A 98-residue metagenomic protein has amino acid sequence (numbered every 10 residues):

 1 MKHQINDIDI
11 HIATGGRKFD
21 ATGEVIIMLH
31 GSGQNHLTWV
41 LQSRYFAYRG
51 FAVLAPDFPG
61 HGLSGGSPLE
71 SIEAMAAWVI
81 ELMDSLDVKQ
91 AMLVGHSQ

Functional and structural regions predicted by a protein language model:
M1, R44, E81: Surface-exposed charge patches
M1-D9: N-terminal cap/lid segment of alpha/beta-hydrolase-fold proteins
K2, F19-A21, D87: Residue-level detector of alpha-helix boundary/anchor positions
Q4, H30, G95: Small/polar loops that bind or transfer phosphate-bearing groups
Q4, Q42-F46, P68: Short acidic/polar alpha-helix capping motifs at helix-coil junctions
I8, A13, Y48, A52-G95: Active-site loop/oxyanion-hole signature of alpha/beta-hydrolase fold enzymes
H11-L63: Conserved HGGG/HGGXW glycine-rich cap/lid loop of the alpha/beta-hydrolase fold
Q98: The feature captures the ABC ATPase H-loop/switch
